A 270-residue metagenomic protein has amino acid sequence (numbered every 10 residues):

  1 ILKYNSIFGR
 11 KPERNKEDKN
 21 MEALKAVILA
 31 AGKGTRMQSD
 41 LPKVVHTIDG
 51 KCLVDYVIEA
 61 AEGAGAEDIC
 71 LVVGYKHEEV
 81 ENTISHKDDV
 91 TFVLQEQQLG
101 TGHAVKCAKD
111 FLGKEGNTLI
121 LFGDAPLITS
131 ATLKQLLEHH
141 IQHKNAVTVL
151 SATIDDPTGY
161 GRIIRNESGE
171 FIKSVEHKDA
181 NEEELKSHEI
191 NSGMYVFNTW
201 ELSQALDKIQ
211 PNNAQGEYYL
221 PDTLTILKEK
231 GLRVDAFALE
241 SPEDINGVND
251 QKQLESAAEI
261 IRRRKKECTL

Functional and structural regions predicted by a protein language model:
I1-N20: Short, Lys/Arg-enriched N-terminal segments with co-localized hydrophobic residues within the first ~10-30 amino acids
E17-K25, C52-G123, L127-E138, Q142: Conserved N-terminal catalytic core of the sugar/cofactor nucleotidyltransferase
M21-S39: N-terminal nucleotide-binding beta1-loop-alpha1 segment
L29-A31, I120-F122, V149-T153, V175 (+2 more regions): Short beta-strand segments
L41-T47, I209-N212: Short glycine-enriched, charge-decorated loop/helix-capping segments at active-site entrances that position
D88, I128-A214, T223, L232: Conserved core of the sugar-phosphate nucleotidyltransferase
F111, H139, G169-E170, D179 (+3 more regions): Catalytic, metal-anchored helix/loop core of enzyme active sites in primary metabolism
H188-L270: Conserved alpha/beta core of the MobA/IspD/sugar-nucleotide pyrophosphorylase nucleotidyltransferase superfamily
